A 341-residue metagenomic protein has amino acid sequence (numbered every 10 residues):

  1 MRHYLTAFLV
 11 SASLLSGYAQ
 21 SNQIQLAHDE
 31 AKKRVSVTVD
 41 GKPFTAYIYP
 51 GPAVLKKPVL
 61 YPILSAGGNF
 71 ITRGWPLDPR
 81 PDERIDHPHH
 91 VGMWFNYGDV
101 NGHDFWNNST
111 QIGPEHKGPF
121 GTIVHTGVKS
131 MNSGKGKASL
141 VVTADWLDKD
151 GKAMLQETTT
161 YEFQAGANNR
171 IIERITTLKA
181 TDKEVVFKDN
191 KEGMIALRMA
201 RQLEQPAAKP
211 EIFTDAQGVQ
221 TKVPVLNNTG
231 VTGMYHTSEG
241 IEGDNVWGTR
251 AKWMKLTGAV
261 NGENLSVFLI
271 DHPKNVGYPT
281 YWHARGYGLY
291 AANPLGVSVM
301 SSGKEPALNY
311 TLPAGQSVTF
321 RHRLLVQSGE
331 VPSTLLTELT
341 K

Functional and structural regions predicted by a protein language model:
M1-Y4: Positively charged n-region of N-terminal signal peptides that target proteins for export
T6-S16: Bacterial N-terminal signal peptides
L9, D86-N168: Extended, loop-rich substrate-binding clefts of extracytoplasmic carbohydrate-active enzymes
Q20-P88, I175, N190, G329-V331 (+1 more regions): Beta-strand-rich N-terminal accessory domains
P50-S65, G166-T214, V225: Acidic (Asp/Glu-rich), glycine- and aromatic
A144-D148, Y161-A165, L178-D182, M199-L203 (+1 more regions): Beta-strand elements of well-folded, non-transmembrane domains
K191-G277: Active-site/ligand-binding surface loops and adjacent short beta/alpha elements that line catalytic pockets across
V267-K341: Beta-strand-rich recognition/accessory modules
